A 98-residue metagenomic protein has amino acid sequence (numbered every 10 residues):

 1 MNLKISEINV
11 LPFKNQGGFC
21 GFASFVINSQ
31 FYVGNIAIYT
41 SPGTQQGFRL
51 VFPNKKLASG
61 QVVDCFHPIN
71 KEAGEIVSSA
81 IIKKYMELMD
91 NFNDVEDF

Functional and structural regions predicted by a protein language model:
M1-F98: Single-stranded nucleic acid-binding surfaces, predominantly the OB-fold ssDNA-binding core
